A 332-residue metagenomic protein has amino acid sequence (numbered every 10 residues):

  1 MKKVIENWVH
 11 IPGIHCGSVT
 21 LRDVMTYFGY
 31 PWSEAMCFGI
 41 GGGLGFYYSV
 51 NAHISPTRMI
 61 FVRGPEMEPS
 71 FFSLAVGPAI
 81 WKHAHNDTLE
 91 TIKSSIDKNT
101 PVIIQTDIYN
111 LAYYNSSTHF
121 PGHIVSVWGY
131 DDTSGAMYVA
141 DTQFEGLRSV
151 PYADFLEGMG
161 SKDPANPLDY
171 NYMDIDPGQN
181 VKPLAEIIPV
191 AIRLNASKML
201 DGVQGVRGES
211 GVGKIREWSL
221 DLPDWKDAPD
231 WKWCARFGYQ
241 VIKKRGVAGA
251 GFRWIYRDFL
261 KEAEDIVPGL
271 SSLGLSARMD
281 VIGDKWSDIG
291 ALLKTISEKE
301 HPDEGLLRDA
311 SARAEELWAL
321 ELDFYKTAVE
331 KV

Functional and structural regions predicted by a protein language model:
K2-W32, G42-N180: Conserved active-site-adjacent core of cysteine acyl-enzyme catalytic domains
V9-G13, V181, I242-R245, A310: Generic alpha-helical structural element
I11, M59, K182-E186, E209 (+3 more regions): Charge-dense, low-complexity intrinsically disordered segments
T26-A35, L260-V267: Short helix-capping/linker segments at secondary-structure and domain boundaries
Y27, S95, G158, A191 (+3 more regions): Residues that form generic nucleotide/phosphate-binding pockets
S33, P151, P183-L184, G211 (+2 more regions): A diffuse structural propensity rather than consistent per-protein peaks
D132-A248: Noncatalytic regulatory segments and standalone regulatory/sensor domains
Q240-V332: Charged, long alpha-helical assembly modules
